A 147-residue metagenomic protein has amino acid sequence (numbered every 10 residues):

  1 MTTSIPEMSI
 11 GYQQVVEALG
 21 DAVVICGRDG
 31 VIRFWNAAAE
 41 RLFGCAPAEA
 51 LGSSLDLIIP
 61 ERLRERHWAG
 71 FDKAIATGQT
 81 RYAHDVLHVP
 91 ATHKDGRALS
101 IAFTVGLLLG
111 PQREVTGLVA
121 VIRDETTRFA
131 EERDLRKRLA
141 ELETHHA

Functional and structural regions predicted by a protein language model:
I5-E40, A83, H146-A147: Sensory modules in modular signal-transduction proteins
I10, F129-A147: Sensory-domain boundary/capping and coupling elements
A37-A50: PAS/PAS-like sensory domain cap-loop motif
P47, I59-I101, L109-P111: PAS/LOV-family and closely related PAS-like sensory domains
F103-V105, I122: Sensory-domain boundary capping and coupling elements
L109-Q112, T126-A130: Charged alpha-helical signal-transmission linkers that cap and connect PAS-family sensory domains
R113-D124: PAS-family sensory domains
